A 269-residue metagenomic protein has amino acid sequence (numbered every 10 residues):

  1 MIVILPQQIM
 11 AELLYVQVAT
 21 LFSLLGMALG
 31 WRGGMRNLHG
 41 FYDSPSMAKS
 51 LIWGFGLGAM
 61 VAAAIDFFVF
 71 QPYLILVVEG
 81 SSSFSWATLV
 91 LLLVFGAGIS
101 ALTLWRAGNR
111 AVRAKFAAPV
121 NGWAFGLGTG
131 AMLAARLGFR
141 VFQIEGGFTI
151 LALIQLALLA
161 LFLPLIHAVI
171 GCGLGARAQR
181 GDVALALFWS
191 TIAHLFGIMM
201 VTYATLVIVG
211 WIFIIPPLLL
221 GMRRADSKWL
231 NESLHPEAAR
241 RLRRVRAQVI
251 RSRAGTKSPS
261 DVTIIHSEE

Functional and structural regions predicted by a protein language model:
I2-E269: Hydrophobic alpha-helical segments at protein termini of multi-pass membrane proteins
